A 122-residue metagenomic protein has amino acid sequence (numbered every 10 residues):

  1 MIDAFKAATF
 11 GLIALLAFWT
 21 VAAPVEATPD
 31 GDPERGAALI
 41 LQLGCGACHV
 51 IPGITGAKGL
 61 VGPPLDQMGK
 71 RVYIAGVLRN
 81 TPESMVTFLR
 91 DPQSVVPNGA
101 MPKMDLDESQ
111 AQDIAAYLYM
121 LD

Functional and structural regions predicted by a protein language model:
M1-D32, F88, A115-D122: Post-cleavage N-terminal segment of exported redox proteins
I2-T9, V72-F88, G99-Y119: Periplasmic c-type cytochrome electron-transfer domains
P29-P64, R71-L78, T87-P97, M120-D122: Periplasmic/extracellular electron-transfer cofactor-ligation site, primarily the c-type cytochrome heme-c attachment
